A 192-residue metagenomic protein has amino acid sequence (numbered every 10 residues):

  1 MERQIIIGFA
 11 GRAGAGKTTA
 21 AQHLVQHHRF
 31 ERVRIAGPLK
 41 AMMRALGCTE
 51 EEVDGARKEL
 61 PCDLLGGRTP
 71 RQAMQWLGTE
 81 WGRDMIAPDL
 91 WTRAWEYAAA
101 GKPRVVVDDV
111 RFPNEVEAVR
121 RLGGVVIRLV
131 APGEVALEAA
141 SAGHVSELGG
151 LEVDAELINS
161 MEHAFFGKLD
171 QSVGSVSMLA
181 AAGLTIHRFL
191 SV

Functional and structural regions predicted by a protein language model:
E2-I7: Extreme N-terminal starter segment of soluble prokaryotic enzymes
F9, V107: Hydrophobic anchor at the beta1->P-loop junction of P-loop NTPases
A10, E115-L122, R128-V192: Small-molecule kinase domains that catalyze NTP-dependent phosphoryl transfer to phosphate-bearing small molecules
G14: Walker A (P-loop) phosphate-binding loop of P-loop NTPases
K17: Conserved lysine of the Walker
A20: Hydrophobic positions on the alpha1 helix immediately C-terminal to the Walker A/P-loop
Q26-V33: Post-Walker A helix-loop "phosphate-sensing" segment adjacent to the P-loop in P-loop NTPases
G37-R104: ATP-dependent small-molecule kinase phosphotransfer cores that center on conserved nucleotide phosphate-binding segments
